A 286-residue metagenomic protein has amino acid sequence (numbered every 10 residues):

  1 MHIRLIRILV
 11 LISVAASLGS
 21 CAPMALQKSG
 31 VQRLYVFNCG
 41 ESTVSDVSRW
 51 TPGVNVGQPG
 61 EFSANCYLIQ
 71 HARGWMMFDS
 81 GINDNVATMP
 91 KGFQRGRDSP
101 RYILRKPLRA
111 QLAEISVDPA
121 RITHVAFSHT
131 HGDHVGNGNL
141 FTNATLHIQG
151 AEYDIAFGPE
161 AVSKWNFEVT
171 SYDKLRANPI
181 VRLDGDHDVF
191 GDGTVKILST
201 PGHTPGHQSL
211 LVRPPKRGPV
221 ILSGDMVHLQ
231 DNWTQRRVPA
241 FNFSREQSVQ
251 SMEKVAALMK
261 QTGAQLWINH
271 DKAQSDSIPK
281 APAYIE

Functional and structural regions predicted by a protein language model:
I8-S17: Bacterial N-terminal signal peptides
C21-K106, A110, R121, R217-G224 (+1 more regions): Metallo-beta-lactamase
A25-L26, I103-R121, T145, Q149-S199 (+1 more regions): Metallo-beta-lactamase
C39-G40, S80-N83, T130, A151 (+3 more regions): Active-site metal-binding loops of divalent metal-dependent hydrolases
V56-G60, L198-H203: Short Gly/Pro-enriched turn/cap motifs at secondary-structure boundaries
D84, G96-A110, S209-V212, K216-E286: Cap/insert and terminal regions of metallo-dependent hydrolase folds
T88-I148: Active-site metal-binding motif and surrounding structural segment of the metallo-beta-lactamase
V125-V135, T200-H207, I268-K272: Histidine-centered catalytic micro-motifs
